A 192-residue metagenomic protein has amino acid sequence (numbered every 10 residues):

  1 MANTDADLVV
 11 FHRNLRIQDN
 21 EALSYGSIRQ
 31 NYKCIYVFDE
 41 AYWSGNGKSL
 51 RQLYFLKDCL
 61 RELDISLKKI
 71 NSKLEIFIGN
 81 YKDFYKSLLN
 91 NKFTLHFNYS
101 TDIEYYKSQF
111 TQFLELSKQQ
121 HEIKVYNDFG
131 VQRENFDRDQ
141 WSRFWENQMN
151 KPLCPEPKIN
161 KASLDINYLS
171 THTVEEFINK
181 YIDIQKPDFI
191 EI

Functional and structural regions predicted by a protein language model:
M1-K158: Trp/Phe/Arg-rich N-terminal binding region typifying the photolyase-homology
H121, D139-I192: Glycine/tryptophan-enriched, flexible segments
